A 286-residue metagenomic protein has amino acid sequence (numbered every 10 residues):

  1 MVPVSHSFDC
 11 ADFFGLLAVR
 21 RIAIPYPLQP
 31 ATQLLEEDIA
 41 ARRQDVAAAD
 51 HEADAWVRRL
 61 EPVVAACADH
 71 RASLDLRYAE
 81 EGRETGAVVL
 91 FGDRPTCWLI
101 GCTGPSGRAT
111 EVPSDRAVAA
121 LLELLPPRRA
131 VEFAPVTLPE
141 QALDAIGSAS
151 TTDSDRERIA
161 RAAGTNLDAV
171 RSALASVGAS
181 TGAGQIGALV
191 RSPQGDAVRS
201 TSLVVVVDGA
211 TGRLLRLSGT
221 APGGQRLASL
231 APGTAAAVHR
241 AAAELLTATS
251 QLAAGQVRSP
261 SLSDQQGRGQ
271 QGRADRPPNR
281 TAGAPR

Functional and structural regions predicted by a protein language model:
M1-Q44, A49-R286: Short, surface-exposed polybasic-aromatic patches that bind anionic ligands, especially phosphate groups
